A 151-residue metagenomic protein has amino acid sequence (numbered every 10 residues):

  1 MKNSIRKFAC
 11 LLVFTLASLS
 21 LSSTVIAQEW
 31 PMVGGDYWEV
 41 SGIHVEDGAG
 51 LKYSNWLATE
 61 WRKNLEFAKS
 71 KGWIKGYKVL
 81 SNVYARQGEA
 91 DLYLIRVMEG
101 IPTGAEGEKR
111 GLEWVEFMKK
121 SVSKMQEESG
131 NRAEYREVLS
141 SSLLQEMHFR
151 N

Functional and structural regions predicted by a protein language model:
M1-R6: N-terminal secretory signal peptides that target proteins for export/translocation
A9-S20: Bacterial N-terminal signal peptides
L21-A27: Sec/Tat signal peptide C-region and signal peptidase I cleavage site
Q28-L51: Immediate post-signal-peptide N-terminus of mature secreted/exported proteins
E29-M32, K63, F67-K75, V97-Q145: An amphipathic, aromatic/His-enriched active-site/gating alpha helix that lines ligand/cofactor pockets
S41, Y53, L94, G104: Hydrophobic pocket/interface hotspot
E46-Y93: N-terminal, post-signal-peptide region of Sec/Tat-exported proteins
Q87, L143-N151: A beta-strand edge to alpha-helix "cap/lid" segment located at domain peripheries
